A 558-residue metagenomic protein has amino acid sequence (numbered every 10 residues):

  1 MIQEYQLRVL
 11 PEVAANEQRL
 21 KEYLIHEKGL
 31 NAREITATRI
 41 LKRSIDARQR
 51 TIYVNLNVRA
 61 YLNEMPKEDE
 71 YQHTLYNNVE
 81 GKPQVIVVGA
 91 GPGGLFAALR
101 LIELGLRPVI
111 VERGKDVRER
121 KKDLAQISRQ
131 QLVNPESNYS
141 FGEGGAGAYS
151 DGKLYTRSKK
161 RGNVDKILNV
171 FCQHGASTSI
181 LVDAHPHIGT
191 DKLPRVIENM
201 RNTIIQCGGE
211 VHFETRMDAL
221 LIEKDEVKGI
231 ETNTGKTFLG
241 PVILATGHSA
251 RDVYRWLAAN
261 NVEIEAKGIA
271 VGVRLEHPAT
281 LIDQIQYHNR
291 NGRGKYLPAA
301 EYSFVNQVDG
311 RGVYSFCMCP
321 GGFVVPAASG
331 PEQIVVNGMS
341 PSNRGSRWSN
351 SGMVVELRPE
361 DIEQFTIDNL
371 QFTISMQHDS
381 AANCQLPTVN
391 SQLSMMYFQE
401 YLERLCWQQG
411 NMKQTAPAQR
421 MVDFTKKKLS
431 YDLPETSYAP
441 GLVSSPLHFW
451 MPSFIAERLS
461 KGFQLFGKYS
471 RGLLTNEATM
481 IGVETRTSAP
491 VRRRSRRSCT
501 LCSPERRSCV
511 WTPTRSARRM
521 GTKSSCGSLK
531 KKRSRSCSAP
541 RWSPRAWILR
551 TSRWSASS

Functional and structural regions predicted by a protein language model:
I2-I52, V58-Y149, K153-D368, I374-A382 (+1 more regions): Residues forming the flavin
T485-S558: Inter-lobe coupling/hinge segments of SF2-like helicase ATPases
